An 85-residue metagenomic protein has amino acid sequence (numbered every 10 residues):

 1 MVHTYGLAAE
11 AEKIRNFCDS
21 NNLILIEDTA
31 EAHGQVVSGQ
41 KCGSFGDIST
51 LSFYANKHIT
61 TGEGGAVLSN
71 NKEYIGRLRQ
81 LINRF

Functional and structural regions predicted by a protein language model:
M1-T61, A66-G76: Active-site phosphate-binding strand-loop segment of PLP-dependent enzymes
E73-F85: Active-site C-terminal subdomain of aminotransferase-like
